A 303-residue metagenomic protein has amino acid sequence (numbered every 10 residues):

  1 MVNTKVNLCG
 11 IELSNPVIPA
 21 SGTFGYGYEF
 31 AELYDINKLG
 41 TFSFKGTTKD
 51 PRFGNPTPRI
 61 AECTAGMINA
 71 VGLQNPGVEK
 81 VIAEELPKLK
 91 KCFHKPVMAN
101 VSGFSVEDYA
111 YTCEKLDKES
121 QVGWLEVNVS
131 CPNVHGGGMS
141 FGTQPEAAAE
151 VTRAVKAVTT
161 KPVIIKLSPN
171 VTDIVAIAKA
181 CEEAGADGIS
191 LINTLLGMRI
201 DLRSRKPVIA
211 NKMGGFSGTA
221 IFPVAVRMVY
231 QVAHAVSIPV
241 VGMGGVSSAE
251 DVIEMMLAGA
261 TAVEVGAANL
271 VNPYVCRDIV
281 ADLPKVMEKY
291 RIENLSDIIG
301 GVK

Functional and structural regions predicted by a protein language model:
M1-V97, S102-F104, I279: N-terminal capping/small domains of soluble enzymes
V6-N7, I11, I82-F93, D117 (+5 more regions): Surface-exposed amphipathic alpha-helices with a cationic face
L39-G40, K45, K95, V122-L125 (+3 more regions): Short acidic/polar active-site loop segments enriched in Thr and Asp
T48-F53, P132-V134, L196-R199, L270-N272: Short gly/pro/ser/thr-enriched loop/turn and capping motifs at secondary-structure boundaries
N55-T64, I200-G214, M256, A268-E293: C-terminal helical cap(s) of enzyme catalytic domains, especially alpha/beta-barrels
F104-V241, E250-V265: Alpha/beta enzyme core
V246: Short donor-sugar binding/catalytic loops of nucleotide-sugar-dependent glycosyltransferases, especially enzymes
S296-K303: A short, charged, Gly/Pro-tolerant segment at domain boundaries
